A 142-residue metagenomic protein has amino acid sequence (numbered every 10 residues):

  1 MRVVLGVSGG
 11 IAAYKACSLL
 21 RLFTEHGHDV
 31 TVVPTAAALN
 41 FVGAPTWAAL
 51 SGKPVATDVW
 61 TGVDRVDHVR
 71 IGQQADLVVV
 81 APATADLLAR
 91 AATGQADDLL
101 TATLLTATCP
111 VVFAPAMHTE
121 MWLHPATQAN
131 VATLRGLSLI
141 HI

Functional and structural regions predicted by a protein language model:
M1-T46, A132: Glycine-rich phosphate/diphosphate-binding loop of Rossmann-like nucleotide-binding domains
V42-G43, P115-T127: Glycine-rich, charge-decorated loop segments at or immediately adjacent to ligand/cofactor-binding or catalytic sites
P45-R90: Glycine-rich oxoanion-binding loops at beta->alpha junctions
A85-D98, M121-H124: Glycine/threonine-rich flexible loop motifs
G94-H118, T133: Short, acidic/small-residue loops that bind anionic groups at enzyme active sites
I140-I142: Conserved small/polar residues in nucleotide/adenosyl-binding loops
